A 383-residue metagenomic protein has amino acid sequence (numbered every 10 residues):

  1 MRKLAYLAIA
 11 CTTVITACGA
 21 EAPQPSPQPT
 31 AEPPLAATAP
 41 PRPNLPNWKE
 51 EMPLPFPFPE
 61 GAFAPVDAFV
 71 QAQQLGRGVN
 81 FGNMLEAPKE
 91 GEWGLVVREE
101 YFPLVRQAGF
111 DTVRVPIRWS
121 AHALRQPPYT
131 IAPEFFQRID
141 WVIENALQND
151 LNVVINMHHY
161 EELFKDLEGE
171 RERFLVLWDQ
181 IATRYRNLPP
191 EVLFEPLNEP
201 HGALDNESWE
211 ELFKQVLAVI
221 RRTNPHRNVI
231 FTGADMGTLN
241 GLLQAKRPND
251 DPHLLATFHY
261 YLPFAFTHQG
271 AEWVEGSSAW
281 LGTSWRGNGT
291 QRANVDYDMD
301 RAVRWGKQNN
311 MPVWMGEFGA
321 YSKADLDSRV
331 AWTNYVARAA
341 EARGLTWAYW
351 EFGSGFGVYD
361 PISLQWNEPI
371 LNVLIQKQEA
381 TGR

Functional and structural regions predicted by a protein language model:
I15-A17: C-terminal motif of bacterial Sec signal peptides marking the signal peptidase cleavage site
G19-E21: Bacterial signal peptide processing site
P29, L35-R114, Y129-T130, W305 (+2 more regions): N-terminal carbohydrate-binding accessory modules
F56, D325-R383: Aromatic-rich peripheral "rim/lid" segments of glycoside hydrolase catalytic domains that contact and position glycan
P59, L95, F102-D111, T130-H159 (+3 more regions): An active-site-proximal structural segment forming one wall of the substrate-binding cleft that immediately precedes
F81-V97, A121-I131, A265-N294: Acidic/histidine-rich helix-loop elements that form or flank divalent-metal/phosphate-binding sites at the catalytic
L175-Q291, D296-A320, A342-R343: Active-site region of glycoside hydrolase catalytic domains
